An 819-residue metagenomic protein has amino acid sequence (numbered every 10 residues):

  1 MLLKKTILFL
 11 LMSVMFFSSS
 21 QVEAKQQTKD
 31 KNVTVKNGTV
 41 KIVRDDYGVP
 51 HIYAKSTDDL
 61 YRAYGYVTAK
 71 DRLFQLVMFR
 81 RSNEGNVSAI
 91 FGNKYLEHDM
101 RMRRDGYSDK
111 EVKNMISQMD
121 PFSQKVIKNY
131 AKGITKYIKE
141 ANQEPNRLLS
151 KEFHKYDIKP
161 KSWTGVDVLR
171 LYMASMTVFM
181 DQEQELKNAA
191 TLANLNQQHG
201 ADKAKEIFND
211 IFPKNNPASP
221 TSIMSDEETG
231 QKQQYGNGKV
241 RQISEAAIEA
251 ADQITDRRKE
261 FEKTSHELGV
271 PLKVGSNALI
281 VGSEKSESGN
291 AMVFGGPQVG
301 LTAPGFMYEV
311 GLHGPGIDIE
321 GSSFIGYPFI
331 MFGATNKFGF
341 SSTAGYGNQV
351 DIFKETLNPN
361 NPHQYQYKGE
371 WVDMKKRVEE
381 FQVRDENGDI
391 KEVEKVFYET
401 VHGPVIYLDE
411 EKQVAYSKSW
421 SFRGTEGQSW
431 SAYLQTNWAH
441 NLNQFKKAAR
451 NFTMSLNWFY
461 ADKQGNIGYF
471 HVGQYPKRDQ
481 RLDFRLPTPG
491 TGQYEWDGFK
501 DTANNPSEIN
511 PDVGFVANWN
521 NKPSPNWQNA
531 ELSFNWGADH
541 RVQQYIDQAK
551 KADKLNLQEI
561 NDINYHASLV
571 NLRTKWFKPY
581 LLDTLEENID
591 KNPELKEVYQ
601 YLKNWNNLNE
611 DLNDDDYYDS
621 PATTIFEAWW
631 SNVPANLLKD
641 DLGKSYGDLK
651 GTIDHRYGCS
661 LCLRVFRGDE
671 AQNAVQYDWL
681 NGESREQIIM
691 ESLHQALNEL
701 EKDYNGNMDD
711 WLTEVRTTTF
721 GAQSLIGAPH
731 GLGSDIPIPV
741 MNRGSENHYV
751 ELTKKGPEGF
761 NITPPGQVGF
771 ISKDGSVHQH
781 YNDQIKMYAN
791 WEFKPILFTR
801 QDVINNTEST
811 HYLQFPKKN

Functional and structural regions predicted by a protein language model:
L3-F9: Sec-dependent signal peptide recognition, specifically the positively charged N-region followed immediately by
F9-S18: Bacterial N-terminal signal peptides
S19-Q26: Sec-dependent signal peptide cleavage junction
T28-M292, P297-G300, G316, G321: Substrate-recognition/specificity elements adjacent to catalytic centers across diverse enzyme folds
T39, S429-N451: Alpha/propeptide regions of enzymes that mature by internal proteolysis
I319, F324-G388, T436: Compact, glycine/acidic-enriched structural inserts
V350, M454-A552, V633-P634: Hydrophobic alpha-helical segments
E531-N592, R685-N819: Terminal end segments
